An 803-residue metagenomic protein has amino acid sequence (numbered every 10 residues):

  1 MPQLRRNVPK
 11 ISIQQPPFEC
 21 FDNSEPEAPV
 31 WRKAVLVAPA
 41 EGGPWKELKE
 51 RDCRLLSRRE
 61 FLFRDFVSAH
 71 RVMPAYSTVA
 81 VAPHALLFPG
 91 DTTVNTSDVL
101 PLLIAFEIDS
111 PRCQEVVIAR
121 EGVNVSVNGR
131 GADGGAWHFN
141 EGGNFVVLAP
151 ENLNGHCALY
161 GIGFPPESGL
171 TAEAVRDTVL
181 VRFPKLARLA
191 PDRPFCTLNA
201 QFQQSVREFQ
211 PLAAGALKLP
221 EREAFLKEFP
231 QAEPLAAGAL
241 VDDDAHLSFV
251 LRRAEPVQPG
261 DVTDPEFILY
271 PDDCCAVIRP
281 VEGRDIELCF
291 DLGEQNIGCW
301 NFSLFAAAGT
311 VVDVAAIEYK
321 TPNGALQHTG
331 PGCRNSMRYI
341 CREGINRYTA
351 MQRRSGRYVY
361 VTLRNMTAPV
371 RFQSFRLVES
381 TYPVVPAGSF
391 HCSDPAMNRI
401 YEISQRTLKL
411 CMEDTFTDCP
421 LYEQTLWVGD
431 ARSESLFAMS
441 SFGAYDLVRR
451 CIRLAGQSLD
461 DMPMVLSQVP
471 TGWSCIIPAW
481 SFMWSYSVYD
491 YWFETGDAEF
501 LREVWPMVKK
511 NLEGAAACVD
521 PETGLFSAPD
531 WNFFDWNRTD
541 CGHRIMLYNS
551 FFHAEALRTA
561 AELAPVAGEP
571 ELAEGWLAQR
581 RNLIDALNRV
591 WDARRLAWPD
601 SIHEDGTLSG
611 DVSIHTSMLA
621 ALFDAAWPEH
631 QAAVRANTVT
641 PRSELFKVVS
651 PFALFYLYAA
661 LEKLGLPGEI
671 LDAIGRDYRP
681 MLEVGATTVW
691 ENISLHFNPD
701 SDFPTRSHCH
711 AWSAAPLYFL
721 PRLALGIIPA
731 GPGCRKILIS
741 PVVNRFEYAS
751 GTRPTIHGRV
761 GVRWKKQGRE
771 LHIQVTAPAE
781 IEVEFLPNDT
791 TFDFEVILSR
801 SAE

Functional and structural regions predicted by a protein language model:
M1, N323, P369-F372, R376-I403 (+9 more regions): Active-site acid/base region of carbohydrate-active enzymes
M1-D418, D430, D446-L447, C451 (+6 more regions): Extracellular/oxidizing-compartment recognition motifs
P2-C20, G668-E803: Non-catalytic C-terminal accessory modules of carbohydrate-active enzymes
R120, E141, I297, R354-G356 (+8 more regions): Short, solvent-exposed loop/turn segments at the edges of secondary structure
C299-A316, V359-R364, Q424, V428-S458 (+5 more regions): Alpha-helical support elements that line or immediately flank enzyme active sites and cofactor-binding pockets
H603-S609, V639-K647, R676-L682: Solenoid-like repeat scaffolds
H630-V639: Alpha-helical repeat scaffolds
